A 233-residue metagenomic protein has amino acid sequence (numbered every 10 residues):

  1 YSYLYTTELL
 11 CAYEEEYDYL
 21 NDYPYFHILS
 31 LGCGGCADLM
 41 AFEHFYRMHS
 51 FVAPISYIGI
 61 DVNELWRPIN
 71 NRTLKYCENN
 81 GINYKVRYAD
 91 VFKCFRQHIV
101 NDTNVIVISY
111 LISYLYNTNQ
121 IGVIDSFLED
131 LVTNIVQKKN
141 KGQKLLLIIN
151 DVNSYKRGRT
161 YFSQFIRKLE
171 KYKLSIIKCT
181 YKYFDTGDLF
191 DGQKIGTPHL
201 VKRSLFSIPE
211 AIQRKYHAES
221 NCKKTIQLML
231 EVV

Functional and structural regions predicted by a protein language model:
Y1-L20: Class I SAM-dependent methyltransferase Rossmann-like catalytic core, especially the SAM/SAH-binding loop
E14, Y46-S50, L74-C77, N119: Active-site catalytic pocket residues across diverse enzymes, especially alpha/beta-hydrolases
P24-G34: Conserved class I S-adenosyl-L-methionine
G35-V52: Conserved SAM-binding loop of SAM-dependent methyltransferases across substrates and taxa, primarily the Class I
A53-I55, E78-K85: A short helix-to-beta-strand connector/capping loop
S56-D61: Conserved SAM-binding motif I beta-strand of class I
W66, C77-E78, Y88-V233: Domain-level detector for long C-terminal conserved domains
N70-N71: Conserved SAM-binding loop
